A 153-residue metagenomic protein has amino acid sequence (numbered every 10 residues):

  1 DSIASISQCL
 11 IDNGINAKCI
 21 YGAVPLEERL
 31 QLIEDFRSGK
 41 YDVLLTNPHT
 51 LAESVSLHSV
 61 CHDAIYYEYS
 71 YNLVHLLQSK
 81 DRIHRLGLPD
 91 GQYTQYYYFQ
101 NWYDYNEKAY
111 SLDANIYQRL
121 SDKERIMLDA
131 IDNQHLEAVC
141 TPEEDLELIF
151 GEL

Functional and structural regions predicted by a protein language model:
D1-N13, D129-A130: Helicase motor interdomain insertion/brace
I3-Q8, R29-L30, L44-E68, N72-Y93: SF2 helicase motor core recognition
A4, G14-L51: Conserved helicase ATPase core of P-loop NTP-dependent helicases/translocases
N13, G39-K40, V60, R82 (+1 more regions): Structured helix-beta-strand junction loops
I20, Y67, F99: Hydrophobic residues at beta-strand termini and immediately following loops that shape nucleotide-binding pockets
F36, L57, L120: Conserved RecA-like P-loop NTPase ATPase core
Y71-L153: A conserved SF2-helicase RecA2
